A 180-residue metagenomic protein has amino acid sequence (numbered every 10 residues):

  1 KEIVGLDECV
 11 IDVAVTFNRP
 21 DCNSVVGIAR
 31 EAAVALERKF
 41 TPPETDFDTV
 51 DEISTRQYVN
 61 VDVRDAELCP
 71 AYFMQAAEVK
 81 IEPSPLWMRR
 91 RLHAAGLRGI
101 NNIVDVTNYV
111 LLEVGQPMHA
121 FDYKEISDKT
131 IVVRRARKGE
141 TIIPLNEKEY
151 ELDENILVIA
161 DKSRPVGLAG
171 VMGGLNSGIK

Functional and structural regions predicted by a protein language model:
K1-K180: Phosphate-rich ligand and nucleic-acid binding surfaces
